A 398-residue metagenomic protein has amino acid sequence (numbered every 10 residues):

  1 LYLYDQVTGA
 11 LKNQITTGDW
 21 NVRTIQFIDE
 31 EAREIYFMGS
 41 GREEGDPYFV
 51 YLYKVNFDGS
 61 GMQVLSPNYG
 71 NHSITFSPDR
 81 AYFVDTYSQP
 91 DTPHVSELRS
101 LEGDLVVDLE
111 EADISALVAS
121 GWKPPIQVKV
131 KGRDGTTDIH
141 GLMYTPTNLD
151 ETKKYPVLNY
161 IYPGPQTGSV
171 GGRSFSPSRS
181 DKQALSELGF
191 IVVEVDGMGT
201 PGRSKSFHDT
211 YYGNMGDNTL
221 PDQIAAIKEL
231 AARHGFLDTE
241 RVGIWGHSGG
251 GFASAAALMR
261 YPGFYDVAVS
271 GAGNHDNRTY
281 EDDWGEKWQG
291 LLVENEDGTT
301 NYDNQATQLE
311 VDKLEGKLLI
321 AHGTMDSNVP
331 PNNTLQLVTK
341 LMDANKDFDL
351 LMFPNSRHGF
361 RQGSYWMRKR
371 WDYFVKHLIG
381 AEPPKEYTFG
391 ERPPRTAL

Functional and structural regions predicted by a protein language model:
L1-Y2, T16-R23, G39-Y51, P67-Y69 (+3 more regions): A flexible loop/linker signature enriched in serine peptidases of the S9 family
Y4-E30, S40-R42, V55-H72, L101-R133: Multi-bladed beta-propeller domains
T8, G45-P47, D58, G135-T137 (+1 more regions): Short, solvent-exposed loop/turn segments that connect beta-strands within catalytic domains and beta-strand-rich
D29-A32, P78-D79: Residue-level detector of Asp-centered blade-edge/turn motifs that repeat once per structural unit in beta-propeller
N71-L398: Serine-hydrolase catalytic core recognition
